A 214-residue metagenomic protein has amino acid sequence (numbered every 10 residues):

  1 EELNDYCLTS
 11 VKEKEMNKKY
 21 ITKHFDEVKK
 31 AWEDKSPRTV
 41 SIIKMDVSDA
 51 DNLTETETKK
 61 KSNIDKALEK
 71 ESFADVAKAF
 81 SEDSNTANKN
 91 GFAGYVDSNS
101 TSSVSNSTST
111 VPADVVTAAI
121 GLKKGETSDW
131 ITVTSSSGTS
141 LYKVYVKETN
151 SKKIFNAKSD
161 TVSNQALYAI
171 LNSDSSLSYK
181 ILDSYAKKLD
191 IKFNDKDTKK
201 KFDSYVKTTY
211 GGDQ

Functional and structural regions predicted by a protein language model:
E1-D51, E55, N106-Q214: PPIase-associated folding chaperone regions across multiple families
T56-I64: Well-ordered, non-membrane alpha-helical segments in soluble/globular domains
N63-D114, N156-A157: Peptidyl-prolyl cis-trans isomerase
